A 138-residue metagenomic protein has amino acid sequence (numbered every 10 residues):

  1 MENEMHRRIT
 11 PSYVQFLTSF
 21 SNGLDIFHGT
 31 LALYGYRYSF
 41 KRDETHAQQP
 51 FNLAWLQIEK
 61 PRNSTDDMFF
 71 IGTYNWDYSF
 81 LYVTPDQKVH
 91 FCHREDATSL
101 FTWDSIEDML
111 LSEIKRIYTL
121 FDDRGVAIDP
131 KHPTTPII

Functional and structural regions predicted by a protein language model:
M1-Y78, I128, P133-I138: A surface-exposed partner-binding patch
A32, F69-F70, K88-H90, D108: Generic structural signal for residues positioned in beta-strands
S79-L81, F91-C92, L100-F101: Short helix/loop capping segments that flank catalytic or ligand/cofactor-binding pockets
V83-D86: Short acidic-glycine loop/turn motifs at beta-strand connectors
S99-R124: Compact, glycine/acidic-enriched structural inserts
